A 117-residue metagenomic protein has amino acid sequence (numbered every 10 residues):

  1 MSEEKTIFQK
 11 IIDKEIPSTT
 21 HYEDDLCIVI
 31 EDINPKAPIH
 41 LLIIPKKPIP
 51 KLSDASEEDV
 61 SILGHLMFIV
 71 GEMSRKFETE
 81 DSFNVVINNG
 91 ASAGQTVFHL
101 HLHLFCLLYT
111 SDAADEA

Functional and structural regions predicted by a protein language model:
M1-I44, P48-P50, S92: Active-site microenvironments that recognize anionic phosphate/pyrophosphate groups
K14, P45, L66, V85 (+1 more regions): A structural signal for short, well-ordered beta-strand segments
Y22-D24, K36-I39, S61, E78-S82 (+1 more regions): Short connector loops at helix/strand junctions that flank enzyme active sites, especially segments positioning acidic
I43, K47-L63: Short histidine-centered catalytic/ligand-binding loop motif
E58-E78: Long, well-ordered alpha-helical scaffolding segments within enzyme catalytic domains, especially pronounced
D81-G90: A short glycine-rich, hydrophobically flanked beta-strand micro-motif that places a catalytic Asp/Glu for divalent metal
N89-F98, L104-L108: C-terminal structural segments of small proteins and small subunits
Y109-A117: Single conserved hydrophobic/aromatic residue that forms the stacking wall/gate of nucleotide- or nucleobase-binding
